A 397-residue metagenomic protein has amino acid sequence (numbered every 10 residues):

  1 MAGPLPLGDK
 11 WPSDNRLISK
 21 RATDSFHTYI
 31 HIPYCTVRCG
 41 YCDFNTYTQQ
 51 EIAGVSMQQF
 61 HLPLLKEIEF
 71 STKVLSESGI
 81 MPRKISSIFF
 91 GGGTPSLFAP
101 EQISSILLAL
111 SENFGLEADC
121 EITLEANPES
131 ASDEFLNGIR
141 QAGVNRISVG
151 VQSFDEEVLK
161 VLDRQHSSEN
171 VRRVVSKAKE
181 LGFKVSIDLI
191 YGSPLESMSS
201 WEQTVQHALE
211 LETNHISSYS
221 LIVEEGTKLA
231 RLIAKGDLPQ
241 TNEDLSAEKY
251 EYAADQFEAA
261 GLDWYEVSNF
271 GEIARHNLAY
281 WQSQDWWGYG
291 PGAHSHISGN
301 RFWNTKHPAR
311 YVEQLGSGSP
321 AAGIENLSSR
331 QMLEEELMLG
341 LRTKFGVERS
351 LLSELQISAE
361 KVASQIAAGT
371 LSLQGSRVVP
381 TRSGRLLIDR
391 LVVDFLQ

Functional and structural regions predicted by a protein language model:
M1-Y29, T36, A368: Flexible, acidic/Gly-rich N-terminal and inter-domain linker regions that tether and position cofactor-handling modules
W11, N15-H27, N45-L75, R83-L355: C-terminal scaffold of the Radical SAM
P33-T46: Local cysteine-cluster metal-coordination motifs and their immediate loop/turn environment, predominantly Fe-S cluster
S353-A368: Short amphipathic alpha-helical interaction segments
I366-S376: A short, conserved structural fragment
R377-T381: Minor-groove-contacting beta-hairpin "wing" of winged helix-turn-helix DNA-binding domains
S383-Q397: Short, amphipathic alpha-helical interaction segments positioned at domain boundaries
